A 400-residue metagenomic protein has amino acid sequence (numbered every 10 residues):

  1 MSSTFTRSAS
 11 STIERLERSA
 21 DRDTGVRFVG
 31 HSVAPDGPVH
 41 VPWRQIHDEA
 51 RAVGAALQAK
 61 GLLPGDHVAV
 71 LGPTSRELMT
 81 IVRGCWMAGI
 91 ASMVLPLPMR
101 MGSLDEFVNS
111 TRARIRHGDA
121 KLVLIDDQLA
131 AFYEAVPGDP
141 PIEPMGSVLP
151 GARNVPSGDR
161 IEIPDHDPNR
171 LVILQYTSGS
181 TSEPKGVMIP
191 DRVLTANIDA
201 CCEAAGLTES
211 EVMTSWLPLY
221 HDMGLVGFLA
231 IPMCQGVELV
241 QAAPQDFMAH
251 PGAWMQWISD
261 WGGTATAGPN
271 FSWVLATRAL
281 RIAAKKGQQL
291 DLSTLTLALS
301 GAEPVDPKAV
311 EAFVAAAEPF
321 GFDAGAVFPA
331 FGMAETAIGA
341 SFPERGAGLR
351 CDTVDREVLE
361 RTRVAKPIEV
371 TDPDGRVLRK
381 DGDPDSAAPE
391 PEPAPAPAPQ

Functional and structural regions predicted by a protein language model:
M1-V41, Q45-K60, P64, V82: N-lobe entry segment of adenylate-forming
T24-V26, S157-Y176, S182-E183, V193 (+2 more regions): Conserved pre-ATP/AMP-binding loop-to-beta segment of ANL
P35, M99, S103-L104, V108-R112 (+10 more regions): ANL superfamily adenylate-forming
D36-H40, A55-G102, W216-L219: Conserved AMP-binding/adenylate-forming
G72, R76, M93-A113, D127-L129 (+1 more regions): ATP-dependent adenylate-forming carboxylate-activation enzymes
S75-R100, A113, G118-L122, E211-V212 (+2 more regions): A short helix-loop-beta submotif of the ANL/AMP-binding
T195-V212, D222-T264, A279-K286, R345: Conserved AMP-binding/adenylation subdomain of ANL enzymes
G263-A267, A279-P395: Gly/Ser/Thr-rich phosphate-binding loop
